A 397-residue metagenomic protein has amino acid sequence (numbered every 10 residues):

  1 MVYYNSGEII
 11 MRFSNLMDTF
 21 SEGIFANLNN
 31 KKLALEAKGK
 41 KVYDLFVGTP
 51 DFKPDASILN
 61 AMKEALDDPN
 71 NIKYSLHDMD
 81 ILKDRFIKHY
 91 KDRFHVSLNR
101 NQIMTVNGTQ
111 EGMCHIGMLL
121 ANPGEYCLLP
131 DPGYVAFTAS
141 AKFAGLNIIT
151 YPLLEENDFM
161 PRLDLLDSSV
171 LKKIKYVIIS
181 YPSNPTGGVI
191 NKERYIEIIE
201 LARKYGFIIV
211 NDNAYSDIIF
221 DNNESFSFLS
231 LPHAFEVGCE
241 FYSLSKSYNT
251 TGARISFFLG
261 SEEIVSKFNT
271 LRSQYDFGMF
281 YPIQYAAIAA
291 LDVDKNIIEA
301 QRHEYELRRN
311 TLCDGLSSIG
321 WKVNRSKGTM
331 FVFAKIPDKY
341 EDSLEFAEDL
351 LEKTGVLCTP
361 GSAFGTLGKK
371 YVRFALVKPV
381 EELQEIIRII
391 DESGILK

Functional and structural regions predicted by a protein language model:
N5-I10, K88, I149, Y340 (+2 more regions): PLP-dependent enzyme catalytic core of the Aspartate aminotransferase-like
R12-S14, D18-G108, H115, A290-V293 (+1 more regions): N-terminal small-domain helix-loop-helix segment of the aminotransferase-like
L35-K38, A144, K204-Y205, I319 (+1 more regions): Helix C-cap/helix->beta junction micro-motif
M118-I179, K192: PLP-dependent aminotransferase-like
E125, L146, K204-F207, F235-E236: A short helix->loop->beta-strand "cap" motif at the edges of active sites that frequently abuts
L154-D221: Active-site phosphate-binding strand-loop segment of PLP-dependent enzymes
L231, F235-E306, N310, D314-G315 (+1 more regions): Conserved core segment of the aminotransferase class I/II
I288, E304-C313, V323-K335, G368: Conserved glycine-rich beta-strand-loop-beta hairpin in the small C-terminal domain of fold type I
